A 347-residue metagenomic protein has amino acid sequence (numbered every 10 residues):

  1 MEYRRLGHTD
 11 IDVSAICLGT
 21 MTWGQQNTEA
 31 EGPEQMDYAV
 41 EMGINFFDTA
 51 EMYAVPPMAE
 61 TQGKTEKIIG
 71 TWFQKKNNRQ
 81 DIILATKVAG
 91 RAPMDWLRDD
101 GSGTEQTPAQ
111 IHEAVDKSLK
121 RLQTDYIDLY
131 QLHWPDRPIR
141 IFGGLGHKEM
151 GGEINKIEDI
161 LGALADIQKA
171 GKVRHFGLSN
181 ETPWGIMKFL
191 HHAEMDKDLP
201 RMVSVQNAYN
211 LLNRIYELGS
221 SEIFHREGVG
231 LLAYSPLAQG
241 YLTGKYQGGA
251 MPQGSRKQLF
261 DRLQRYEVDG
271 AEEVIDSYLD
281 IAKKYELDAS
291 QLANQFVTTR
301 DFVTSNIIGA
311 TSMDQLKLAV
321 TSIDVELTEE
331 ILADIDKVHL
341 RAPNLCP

Functional and structural regions predicted by a protein language model:
M1-V88, H112, D125, K169: N-terminal binding-site loop/beta-alpha segment at the start of enzyme catalytic domains that lines or forms
A15, F46, Y126-L129, H175 (+2 more regions): Residues at the N-termini of beta-strands
T20-A30, L97-A109, H147-N155: Active-site mouth loops of central-metabolism enzymes
G32, T65, I111, V115 (+3 more regions): Aromatic/hydrophobic pocket-lining residues that form the small-molecule binding cavity in soluble enzyme cores
P56-G63, A92-E105, P138-G146: Surface-exposed, active-site-proximal loop segments in enzymatic domains
T107-Y126: An active-site-proximal structural segment forming one wall of the substrate-binding cleft that immediately precedes
P135-K337: Beta/alpha (TIM)-barrel catalytic core signal, keyed to glycine-rich beta->alpha loops juxtaposed to Asp/Glu that bind
